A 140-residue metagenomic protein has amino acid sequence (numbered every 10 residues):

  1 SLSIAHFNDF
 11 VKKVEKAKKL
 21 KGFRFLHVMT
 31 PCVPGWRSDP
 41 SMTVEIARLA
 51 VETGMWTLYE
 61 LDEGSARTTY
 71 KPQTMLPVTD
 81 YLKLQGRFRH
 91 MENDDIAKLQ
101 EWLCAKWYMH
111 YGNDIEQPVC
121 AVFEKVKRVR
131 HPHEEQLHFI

Functional and structural regions predicted by a protein language model:
S1-L2, F25-M29: Short, conserved beta-strand edge motifs with alternating hydrophobic and charged residues
S1-L20: Conserved thiamine diphosphate
N8-F10, L26, V33-R37: Short acidic/glycine-rich loop or secondary-structure boundary segments that cap or lie
K21-F25, W56: Active-site lining segments that contact anionic ligands and/or coordinate catalytic metals
T30-I140: Flexible, low-complexity linker and terminal segments
